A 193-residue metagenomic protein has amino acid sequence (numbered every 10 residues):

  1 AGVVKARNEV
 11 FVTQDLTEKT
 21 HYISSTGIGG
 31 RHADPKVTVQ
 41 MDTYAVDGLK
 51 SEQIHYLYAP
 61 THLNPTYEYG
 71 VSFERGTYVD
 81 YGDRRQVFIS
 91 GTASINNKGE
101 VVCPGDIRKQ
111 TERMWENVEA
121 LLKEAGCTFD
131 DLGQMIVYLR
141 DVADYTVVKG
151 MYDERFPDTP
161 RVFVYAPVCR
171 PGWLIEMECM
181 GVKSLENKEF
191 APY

Functional and structural regions predicted by a protein language model:
A1-Q134, Y138-Y193: N-terminal presequence-like segments and the immediate start of the first folded domain
